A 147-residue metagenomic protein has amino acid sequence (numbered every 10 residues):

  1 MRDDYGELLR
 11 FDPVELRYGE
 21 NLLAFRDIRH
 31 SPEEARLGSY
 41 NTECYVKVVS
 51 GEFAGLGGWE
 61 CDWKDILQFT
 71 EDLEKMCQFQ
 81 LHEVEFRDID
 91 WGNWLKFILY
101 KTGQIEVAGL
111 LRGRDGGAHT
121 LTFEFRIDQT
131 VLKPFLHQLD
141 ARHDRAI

Functional and structural regions predicted by a protein language model:
M1-S50, G55, W59, L132-K133 (+1 more regions): Charged, alpha-helix-forming regions
R36-E43, E85, N93-G117: Intrinsic, low-complexity N-terminal interaction/targeting segments
G51-C61, G117-E124: A cross-kingdom feature marking solvent-exposed beta-strand/loop segments within repeated, beta-rich binding/scaffold
C61-Q68, I127, V131: Short amphipathic alpha-helical segments
I66-F69, L73, F135, L139: Short, structured motif recognition centered on aromatic/hydrophobic residues
L73-Q80, L139, H143: Hydrophobic, Leu/Ile/Phe/Ala-enriched alpha-helical segments that form helix-helix packing faces
Q78-G92, R145-I147: Short glycine-rich, low-complexity/disordered patches
R114-I147: Mixed-charge, glycine-accented linear interaction segment located at domain edges/termini
